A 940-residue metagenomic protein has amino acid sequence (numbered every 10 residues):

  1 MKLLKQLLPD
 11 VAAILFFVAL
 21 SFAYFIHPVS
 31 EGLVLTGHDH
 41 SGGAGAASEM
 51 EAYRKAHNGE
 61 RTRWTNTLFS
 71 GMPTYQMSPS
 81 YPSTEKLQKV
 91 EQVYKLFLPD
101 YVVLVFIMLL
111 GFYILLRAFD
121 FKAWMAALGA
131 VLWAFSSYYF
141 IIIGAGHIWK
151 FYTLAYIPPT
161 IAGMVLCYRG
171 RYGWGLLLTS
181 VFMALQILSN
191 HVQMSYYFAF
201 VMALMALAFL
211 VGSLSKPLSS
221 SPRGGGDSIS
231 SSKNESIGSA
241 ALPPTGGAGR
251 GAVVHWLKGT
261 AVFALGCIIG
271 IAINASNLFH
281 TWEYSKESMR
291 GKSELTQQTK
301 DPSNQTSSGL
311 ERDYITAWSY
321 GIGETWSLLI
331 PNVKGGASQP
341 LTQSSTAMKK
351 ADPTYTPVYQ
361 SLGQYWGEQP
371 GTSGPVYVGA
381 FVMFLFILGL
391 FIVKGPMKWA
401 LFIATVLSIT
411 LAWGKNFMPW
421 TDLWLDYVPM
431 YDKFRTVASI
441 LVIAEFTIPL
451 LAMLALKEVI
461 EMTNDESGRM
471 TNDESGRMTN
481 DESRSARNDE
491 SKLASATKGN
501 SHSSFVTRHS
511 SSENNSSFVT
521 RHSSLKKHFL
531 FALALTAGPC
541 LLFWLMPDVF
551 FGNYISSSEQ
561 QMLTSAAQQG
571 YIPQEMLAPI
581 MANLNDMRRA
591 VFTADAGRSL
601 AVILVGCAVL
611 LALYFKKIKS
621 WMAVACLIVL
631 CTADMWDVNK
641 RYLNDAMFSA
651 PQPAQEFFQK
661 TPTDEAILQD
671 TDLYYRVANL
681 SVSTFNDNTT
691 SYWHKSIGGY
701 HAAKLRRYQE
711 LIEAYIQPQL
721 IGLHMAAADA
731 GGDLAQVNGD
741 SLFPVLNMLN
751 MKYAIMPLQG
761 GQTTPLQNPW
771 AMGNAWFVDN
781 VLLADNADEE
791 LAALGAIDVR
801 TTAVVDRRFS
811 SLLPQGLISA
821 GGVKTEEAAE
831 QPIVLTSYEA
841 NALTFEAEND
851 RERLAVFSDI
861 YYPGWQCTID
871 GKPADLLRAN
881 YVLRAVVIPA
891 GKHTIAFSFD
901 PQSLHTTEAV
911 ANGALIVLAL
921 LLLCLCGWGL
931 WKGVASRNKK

Functional and structural regions predicted by a protein language model:
D10-A47, G266-H280, L407-T410, P539-L545 (+1 more regions): Transmembrane signal-anchor helices characteristic of membrane glycosylation enzymes that use polyprenol
L20-L115, F119, V131-L154, T306 (+3 more regions): Membrane-interface coil-to-helix junctions
M50-S80, V333, F550, Y554-M562 (+5 more regions): Extracytoplasmic/lumenal acceptor-recognition loop(s) of multi-pass membrane glycoenzymes
L116-F135, G170-L176: Transmembrane-helix signature of polytopic, membrane-embedded enzymes that assemble or transfer cell-envelope glycans
G146-A155, C167-A184, V192-M194, F198-L214 (+7 more regions): Contiguous transmembrane helix-bundle modules in multi-pass membrane proteins
G224-G226, G246-A248: Glycine-biased, low-complexity coil/linker segments
F384, G698, K752, G761 (+3 more regions): Active-site-proximal, structured, solvent-exposed surfaces of multi-pass membrane proteins that position macromolecular
N464-E482, N488-E490, S501-S524: Arg/Gly-rich low-complexity intrinsically disordered repeat tracts
